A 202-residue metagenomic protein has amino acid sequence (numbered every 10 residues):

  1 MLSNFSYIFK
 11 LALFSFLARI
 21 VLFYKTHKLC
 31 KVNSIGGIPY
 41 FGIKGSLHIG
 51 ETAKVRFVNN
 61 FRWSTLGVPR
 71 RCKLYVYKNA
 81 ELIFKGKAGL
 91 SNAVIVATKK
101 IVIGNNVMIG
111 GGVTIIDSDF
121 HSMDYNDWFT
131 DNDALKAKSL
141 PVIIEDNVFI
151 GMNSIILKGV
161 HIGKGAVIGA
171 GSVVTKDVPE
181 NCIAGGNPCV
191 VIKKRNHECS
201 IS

Functional and structural regions predicted by a protein language model:
M1-I116, F120, E145-N147, I156 (+4 more regions): Domain-scale signature associated with acetyltransferase and cell-envelope carbohydrate enzymes
R70-Y77, T130-V142: A short acidic, glycine-rich active-site loop that binds or catalyzes chemistry on phosphate/adenosine moieties
I116-D119, M123-D127, L140: Conserved binding-pocket/active-site segment within a compact domain
D124-L135, C199-S202: Short glycine/proline- and charge-enriched loop/turn segments that cap or connect secondary-structure elements
K158, K176: Conserved coupling/switch loop of ABC ATPases
